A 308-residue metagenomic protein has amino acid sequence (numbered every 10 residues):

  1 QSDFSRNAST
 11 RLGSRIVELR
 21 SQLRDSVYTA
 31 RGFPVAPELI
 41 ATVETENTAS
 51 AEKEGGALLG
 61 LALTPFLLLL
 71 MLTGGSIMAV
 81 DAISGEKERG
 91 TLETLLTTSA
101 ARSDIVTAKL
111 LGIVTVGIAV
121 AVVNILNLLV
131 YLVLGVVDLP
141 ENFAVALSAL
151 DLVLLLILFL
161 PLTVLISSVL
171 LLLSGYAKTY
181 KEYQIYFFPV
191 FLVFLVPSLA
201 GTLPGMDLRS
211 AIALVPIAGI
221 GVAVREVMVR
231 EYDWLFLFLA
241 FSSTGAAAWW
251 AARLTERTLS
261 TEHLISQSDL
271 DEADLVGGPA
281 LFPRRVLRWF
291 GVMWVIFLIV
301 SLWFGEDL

Functional and structural regions predicted by a protein language model:
Q1-L70, G74: Transport-system extracytoplasmic interface segments
K53-E54, L128-L155, R230: Membrane-interfacial helix-loop-helix connectors in multipass membrane proteins
L68-G90, L110, G175: A hydrophobic alpha-helix feature that marks transmembrane segments and, especially, their cytosolic C-terminal ends
A82, E88, A146-L192: A structural motif at transmembrane helix-loop-helix junctions in multipass membrane proteins
A82-S84, L171-K181, A246-V292, F297-D307: Junction motif at the cytosolic side of a transmembrane helix
A82-T115: Helix-loop-helix units of permease transmembrane domains in multi-pass membrane transporters, especially ABC
T107-V136, P161-I166, L170: Hydrophobic alpha-helical transmembrane segments that constitute the membrane-spanning cores of multi-pass membrane
L150, A177-L214, A218: Transmembrane helix segments
